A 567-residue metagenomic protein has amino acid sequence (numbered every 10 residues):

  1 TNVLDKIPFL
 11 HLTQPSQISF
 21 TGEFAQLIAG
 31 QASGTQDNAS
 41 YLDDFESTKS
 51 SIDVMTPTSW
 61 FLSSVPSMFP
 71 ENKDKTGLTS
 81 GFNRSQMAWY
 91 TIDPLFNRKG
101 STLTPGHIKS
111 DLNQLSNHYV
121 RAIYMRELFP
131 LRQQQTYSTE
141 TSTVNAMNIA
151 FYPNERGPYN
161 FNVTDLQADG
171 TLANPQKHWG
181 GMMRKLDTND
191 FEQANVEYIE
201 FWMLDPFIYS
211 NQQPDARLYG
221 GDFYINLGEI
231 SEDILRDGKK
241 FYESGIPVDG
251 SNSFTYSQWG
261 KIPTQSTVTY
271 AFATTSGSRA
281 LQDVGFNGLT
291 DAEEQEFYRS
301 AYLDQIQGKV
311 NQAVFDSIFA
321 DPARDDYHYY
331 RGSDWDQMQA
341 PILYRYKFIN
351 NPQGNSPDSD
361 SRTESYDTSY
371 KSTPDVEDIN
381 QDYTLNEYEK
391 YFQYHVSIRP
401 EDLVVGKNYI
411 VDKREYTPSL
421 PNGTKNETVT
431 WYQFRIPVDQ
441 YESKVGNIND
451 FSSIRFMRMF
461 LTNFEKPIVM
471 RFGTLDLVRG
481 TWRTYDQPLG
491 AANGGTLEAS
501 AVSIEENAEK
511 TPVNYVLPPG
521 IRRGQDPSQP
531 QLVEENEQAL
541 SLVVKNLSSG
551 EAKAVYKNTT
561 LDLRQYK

Functional and structural regions predicted by a protein language model:
T1-K567: Surface-exposed, low-hydrophobicity segments enriched in Gly/Pro/acidic/Ser residues that characterize the mature
